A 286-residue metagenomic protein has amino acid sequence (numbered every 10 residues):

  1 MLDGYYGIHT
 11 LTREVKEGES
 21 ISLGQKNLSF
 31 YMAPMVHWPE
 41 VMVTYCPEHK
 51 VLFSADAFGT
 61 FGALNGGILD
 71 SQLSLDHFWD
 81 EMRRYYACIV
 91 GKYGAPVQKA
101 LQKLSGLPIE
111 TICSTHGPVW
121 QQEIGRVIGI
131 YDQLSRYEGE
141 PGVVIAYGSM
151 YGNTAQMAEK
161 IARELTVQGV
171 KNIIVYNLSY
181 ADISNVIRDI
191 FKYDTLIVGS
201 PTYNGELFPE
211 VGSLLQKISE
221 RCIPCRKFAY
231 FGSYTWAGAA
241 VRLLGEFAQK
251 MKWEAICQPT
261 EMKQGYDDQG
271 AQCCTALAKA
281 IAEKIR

Functional and structural regions predicted by a protein language model:
D3-Q72: Catalytic core of the metallo-beta-lactamase
L11, A33, V175-A181: Short gly/ser/thr-rich secondary-structure transition/capping motifs
Y45, L52, G142-A146, A229: Conserved beta-strand elements of the Class I
D56, Y147-M150, L178, G232-S233: Cofactor-binding loop segments of dinucleotide-utilizing enzymes, especially the Rossmann-like FAD- and NAD(P)+-binding
A57-F61, H116-V119, M150: Glycine-rich beta-alpha junction loops
L64, I68, S74-I112, H116-V119 (+2 more regions): FMN-binding flavodoxin-like domain, especially the glycine-rich phosphate-binding loop
T111-G139, S213: Short N-terminal or domain-adjacent regulatory/targeting segments
A146-Q168: Short, charged N-terminal beta->alpha structural module
